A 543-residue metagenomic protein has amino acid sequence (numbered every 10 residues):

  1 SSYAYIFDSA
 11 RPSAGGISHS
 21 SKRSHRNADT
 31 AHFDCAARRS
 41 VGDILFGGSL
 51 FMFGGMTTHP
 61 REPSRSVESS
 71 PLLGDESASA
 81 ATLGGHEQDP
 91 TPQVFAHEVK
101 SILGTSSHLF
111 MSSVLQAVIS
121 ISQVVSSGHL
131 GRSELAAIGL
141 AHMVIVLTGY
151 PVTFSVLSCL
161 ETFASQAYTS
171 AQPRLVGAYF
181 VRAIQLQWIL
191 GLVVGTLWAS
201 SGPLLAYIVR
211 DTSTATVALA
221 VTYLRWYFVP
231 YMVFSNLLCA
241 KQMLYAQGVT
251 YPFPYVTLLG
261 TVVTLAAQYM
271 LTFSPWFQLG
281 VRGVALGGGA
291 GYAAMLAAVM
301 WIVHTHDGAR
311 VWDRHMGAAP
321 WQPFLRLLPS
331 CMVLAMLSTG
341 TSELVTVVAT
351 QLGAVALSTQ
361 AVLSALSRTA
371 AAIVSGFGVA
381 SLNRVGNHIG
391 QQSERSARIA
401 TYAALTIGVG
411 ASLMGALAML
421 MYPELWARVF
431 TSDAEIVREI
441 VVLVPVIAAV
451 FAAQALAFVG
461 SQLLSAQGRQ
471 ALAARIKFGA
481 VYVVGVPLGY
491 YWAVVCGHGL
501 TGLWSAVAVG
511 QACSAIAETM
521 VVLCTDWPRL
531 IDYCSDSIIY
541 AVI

Functional and structural regions predicted by a protein language model:
S1-F110, A164-M232, V262-P329, V385-V450 (+1 more regions): Short alpha-helical transmembrane segments in multi-pass integral membrane proteins
G42-D43, G54, S70-G74, S79-H86 (+2 more regions): Signature of the first transmembrane helix
K100, S112-Q116, T153, V193-V194 (+7 more regions): Alpha-helical transmembrane segments of multi-pass membrane transport proteins
G104-V124, W226, G260, G288-M295 (+4 more regions): Transmembrane helical elements of multi-pass membrane transporters/channels
F110, V114-A136, A206-T214, M270-L279 (+6 more regions): Helix-terminus/linker motif at the lipid-water interface of multi-pass membrane proteins
I121, L135-A199, L237-A246, T250-F253 (+3 more regions): Small-residue-rich hydrophobic transmembrane alpha-helices
I121-V125, P203-L204, C239-M243, L265-F273 (+8 more regions): Alpha-helical transmembrane segments of multipass membrane proteins
F154-E161, W226-A246, F253-T261, V284-M300 (+5 more regions): Short runs within selected transmembrane alpha-helices of multi-pass transporters and secretion channels
